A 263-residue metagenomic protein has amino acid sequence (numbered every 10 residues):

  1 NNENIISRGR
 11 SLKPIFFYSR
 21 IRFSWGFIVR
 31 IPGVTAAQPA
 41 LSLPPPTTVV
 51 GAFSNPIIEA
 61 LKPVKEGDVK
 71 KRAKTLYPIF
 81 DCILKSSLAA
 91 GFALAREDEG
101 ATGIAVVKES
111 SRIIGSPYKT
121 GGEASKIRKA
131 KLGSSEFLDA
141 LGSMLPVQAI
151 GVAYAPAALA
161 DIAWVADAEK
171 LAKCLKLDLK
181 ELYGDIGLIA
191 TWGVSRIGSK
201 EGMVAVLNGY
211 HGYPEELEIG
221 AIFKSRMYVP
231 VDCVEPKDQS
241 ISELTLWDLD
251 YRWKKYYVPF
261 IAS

Functional and structural regions predicted by a protein language model:
N1-S11: Short, Lys/Arg-enriched N-terminal segments with co-localized hydrophobic residues within the first ~10-30 amino acids
I6-R8, A36, K70, L94 (+2 more regions): Intrinsically disordered, low-complexity sequence elements enriched in Ser/Thr/Gly/Pro
G9-P14, V69-A73, A172-C174: Intrinsically disordered, low-complexity coil segments
K13-K70: N-terminal ordered "arm"
P32-A36, T75, L145: A near-ubiquitous, low-amplitude feature marking generic local secondary-structure context
V64-C82: Short, glycine/acidic-rich hinge or "gate" loops at secondary-structure transitions that mediate conformational
D81-S263: Internal, well-folded beta-alpha domain core
